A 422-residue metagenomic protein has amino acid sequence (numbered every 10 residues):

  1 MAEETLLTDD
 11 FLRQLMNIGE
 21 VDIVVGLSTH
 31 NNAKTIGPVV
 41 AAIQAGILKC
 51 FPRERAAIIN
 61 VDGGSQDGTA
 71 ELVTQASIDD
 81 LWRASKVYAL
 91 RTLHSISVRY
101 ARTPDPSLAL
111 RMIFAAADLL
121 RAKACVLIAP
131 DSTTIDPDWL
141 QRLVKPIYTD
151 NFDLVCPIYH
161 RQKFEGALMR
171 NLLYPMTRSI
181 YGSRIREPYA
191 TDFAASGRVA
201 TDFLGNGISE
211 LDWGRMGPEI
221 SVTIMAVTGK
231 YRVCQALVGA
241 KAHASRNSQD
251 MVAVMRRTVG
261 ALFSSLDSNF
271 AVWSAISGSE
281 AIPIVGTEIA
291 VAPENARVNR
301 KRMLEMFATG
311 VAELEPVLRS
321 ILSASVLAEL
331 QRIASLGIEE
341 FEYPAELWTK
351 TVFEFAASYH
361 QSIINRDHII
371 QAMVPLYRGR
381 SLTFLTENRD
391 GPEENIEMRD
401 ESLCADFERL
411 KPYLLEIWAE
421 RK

Functional and structural regions predicted by a protein language model:
M1-A45, S402, P412, A419-K422: N-proximal low-complexity "stem/linker" segments adjacent to membrane-targeting elements
D22-V24, A57, S221: Cell-envelope/extracellular polymer assembly enzymes that use nucleotide-activated donors
D62-E71: A conserved acidic beta->alpha catalytic loop
Q75-L120: Active-site-proximal specificity loops/subdomain of glycosyltransferases
D105, E165-S264: Conserved catalytic loops of nucleotide-sugar-dependent glycosyltransferases that act on lipid-linked
I113, A117, R121-T133: Short beta-strand-to-loop acidic/aromatic patch adjacent to the donor-nucleotide binding site
I135-I158: Conserved donor-nucleotide/metal-binding helix-loop-beta segment in metal-dependent transferases, i.e., the alpha-helix
V259-K422: Terminal low-complexity segments of carbohydrate-biosynthetic enzymes
